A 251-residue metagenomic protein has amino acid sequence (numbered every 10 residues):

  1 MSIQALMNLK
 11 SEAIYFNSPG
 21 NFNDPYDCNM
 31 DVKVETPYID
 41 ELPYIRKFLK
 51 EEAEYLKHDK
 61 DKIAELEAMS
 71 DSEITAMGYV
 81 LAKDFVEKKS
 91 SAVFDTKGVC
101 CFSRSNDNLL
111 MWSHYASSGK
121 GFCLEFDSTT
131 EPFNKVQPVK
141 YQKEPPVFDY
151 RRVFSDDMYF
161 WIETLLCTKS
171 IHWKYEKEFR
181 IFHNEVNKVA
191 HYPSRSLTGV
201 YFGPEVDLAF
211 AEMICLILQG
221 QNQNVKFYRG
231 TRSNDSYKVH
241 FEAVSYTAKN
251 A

Functional and structural regions predicted by a protein language model:
M1-A251: Partner-binding and oligomerization surfaces adjacent to conserved cores of proteins that assemble macromolecular
